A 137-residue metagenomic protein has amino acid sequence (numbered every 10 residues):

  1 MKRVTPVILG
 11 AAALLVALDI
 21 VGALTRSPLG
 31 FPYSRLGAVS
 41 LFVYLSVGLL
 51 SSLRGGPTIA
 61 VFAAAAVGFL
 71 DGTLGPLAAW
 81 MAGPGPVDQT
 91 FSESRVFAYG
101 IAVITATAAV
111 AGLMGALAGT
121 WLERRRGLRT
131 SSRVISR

Functional and structural regions predicted by a protein language model:
M1-R137: Juxtamembrane/disordered regions of integral membrane proteins
